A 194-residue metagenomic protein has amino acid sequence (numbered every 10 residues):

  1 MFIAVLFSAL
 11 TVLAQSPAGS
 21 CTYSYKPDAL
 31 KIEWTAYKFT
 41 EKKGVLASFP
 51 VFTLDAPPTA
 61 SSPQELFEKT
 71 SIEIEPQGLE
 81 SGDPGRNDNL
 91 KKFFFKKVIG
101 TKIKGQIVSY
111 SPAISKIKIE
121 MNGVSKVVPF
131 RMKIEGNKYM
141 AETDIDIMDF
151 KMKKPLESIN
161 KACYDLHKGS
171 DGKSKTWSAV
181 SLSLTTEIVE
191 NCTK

Functional and structural regions predicted by a protein language model:
M1-T11: Bacterial N-terminal signal peptides
Q15-K194: Low-complexity, acidic/polar, glycine-enriched regions of mature
